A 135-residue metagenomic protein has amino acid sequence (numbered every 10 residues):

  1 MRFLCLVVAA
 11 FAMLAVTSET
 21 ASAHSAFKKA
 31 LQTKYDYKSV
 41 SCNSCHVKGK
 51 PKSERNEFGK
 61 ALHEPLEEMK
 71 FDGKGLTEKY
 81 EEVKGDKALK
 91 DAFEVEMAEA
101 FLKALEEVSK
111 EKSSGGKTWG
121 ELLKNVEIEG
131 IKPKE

Functional and structural regions predicted by a protein language model:
M1-D36, K52-E54, E67-E135: N-terminal export/targeting leaders of redox proteins
S39-G49: The canonical Cys-X-X-Cys-His
S53-H63: Short cysteine/histidine-rich zinc-coordinating motifs and their immediately flanking basic loops
